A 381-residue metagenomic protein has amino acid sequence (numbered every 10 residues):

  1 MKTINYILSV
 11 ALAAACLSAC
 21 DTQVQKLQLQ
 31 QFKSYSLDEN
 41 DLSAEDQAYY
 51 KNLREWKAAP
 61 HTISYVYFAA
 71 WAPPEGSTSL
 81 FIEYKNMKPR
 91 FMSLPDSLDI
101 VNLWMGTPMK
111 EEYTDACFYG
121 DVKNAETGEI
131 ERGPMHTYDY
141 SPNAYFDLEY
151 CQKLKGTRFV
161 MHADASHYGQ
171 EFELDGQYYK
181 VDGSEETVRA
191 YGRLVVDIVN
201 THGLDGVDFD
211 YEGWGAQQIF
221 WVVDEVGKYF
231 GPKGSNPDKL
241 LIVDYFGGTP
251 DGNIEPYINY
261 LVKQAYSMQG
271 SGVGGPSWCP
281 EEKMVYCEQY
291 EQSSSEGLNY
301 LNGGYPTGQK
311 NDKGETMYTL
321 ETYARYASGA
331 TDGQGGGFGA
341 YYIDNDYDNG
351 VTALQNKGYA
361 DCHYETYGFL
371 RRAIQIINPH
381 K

Functional and structural regions predicted by a protein language model:
M1-A59: Bacterial Sec-dependent N-terminal signal peptides
N52-L53, P89-R90, Y326: Generic recognition of flexible, low-complexity loop/linker segments
A59-E315, T319, G335, Y341-Y364 (+1 more regions): Chitinase-like catalytic core of GlcNAc-active glycosidases
T322-A330: Short, surface-exposed beta-strand/loop micro-motifs that present aromatic residues
